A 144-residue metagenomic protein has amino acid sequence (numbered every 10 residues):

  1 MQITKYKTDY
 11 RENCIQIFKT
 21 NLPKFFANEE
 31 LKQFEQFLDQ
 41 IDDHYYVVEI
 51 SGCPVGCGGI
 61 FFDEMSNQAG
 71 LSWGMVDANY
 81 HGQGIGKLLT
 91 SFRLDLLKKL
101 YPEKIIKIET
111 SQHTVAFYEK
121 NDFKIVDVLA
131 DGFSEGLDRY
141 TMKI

Functional and structural regions predicted by a protein language model:
M1-K32, E49, P54: Short amphipathic alpha-helix that is part of the acyltransferase structural core
N13-I17, Q33, L88, F92 (+1 more regions): Alpha-helical elements of Rossmann-like donor-binding domains used by nucleotide-donor carbohydrate transfer enzymes
Q36-D42: Short loop/turn motifs at secondary-structure junctions and domain boundaries
D43-V47, C57, W73, K107 (+1 more regions): Short hydrophobic/aromatic beta-strand element in the GNAT-like acyltransferase core that lines or flanks the acyl-donor
V47, C53-F62, Q68-M75: Conserved beta-strand in the GNAT
V76, G82-D95: Conserved acetyl-CoA-binding loop-helix of GNAT-fold acetyltransferases
K87, Q112-L137: Conserved active-site alpha-helix within GNAT-family acetyltransferase domains
L97-T110: Conserved GNAT acetyl-CoA-binding A-motif
